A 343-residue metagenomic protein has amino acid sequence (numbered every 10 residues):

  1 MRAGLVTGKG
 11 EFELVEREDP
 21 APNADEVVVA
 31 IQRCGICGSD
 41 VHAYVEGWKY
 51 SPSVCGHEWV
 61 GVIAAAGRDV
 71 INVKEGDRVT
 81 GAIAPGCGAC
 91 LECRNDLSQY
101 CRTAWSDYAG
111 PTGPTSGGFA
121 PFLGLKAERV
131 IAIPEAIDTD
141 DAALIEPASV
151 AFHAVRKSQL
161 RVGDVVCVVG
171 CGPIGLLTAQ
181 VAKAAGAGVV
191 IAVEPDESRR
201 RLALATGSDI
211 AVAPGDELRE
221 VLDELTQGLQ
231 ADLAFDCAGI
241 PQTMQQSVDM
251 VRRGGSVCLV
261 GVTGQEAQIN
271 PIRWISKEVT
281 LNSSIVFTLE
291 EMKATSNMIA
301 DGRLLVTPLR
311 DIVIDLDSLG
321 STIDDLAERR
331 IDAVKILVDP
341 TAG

Functional and structural regions predicted by a protein language model:
M1, Q245-D249, L289-G343: C-terminal hydrophobic helical "lid"/dimerization subdomain of Rossmann-like NAD(P)H-dependent oxidoreductases
M1-V60, P121, D339-G343: Short N-terminal strand-loop motif that marks the start of NAD(P)H/FAD-dependent oxidoreductase cofactor-binding domains
P20-C34, G47-L91, P134-I137: Glycine-rich beta-strand-centered segment in the early N-terminal region that forms part of a ligand/cofactor-binding
E58, D77-R78, E92, F122 (+3 more regions): Residue-level marker of beta-strand positions
A89-V169: NAD(P)H dinucleotide-binding glycine-rich loop of Rossmann-like/cofactor-binding domains, especially the beta1-alpha1
E135-D216: Mid-domain Rossmann-like dinucleotide-binding core that forms the NAD(H)/NADP(H) cofactor-binding site
S158, R201-T280: Glycine-rich cofactor phosphate-binding loops and adjacent beta1-alpha1 units of small-molecule cofactor enzyme domains
D196, T263, F287: Residues in the short beta-alpha loop(s) of Rossmann-like NAD(P)-binding domains
